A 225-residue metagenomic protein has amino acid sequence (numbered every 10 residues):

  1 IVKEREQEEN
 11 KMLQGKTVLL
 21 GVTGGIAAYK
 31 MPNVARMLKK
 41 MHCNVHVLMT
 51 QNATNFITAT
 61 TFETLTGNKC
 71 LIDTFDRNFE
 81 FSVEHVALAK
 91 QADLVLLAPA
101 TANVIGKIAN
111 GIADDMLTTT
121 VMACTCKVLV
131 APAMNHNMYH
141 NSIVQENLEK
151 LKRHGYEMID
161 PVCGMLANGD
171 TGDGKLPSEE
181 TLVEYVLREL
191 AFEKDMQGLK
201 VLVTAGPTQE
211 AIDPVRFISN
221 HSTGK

Functional and structural regions predicted by a protein language model:
E8-V128, N135-G224: A cross-family phosphate/adenosyl-ligand binding-site feature
